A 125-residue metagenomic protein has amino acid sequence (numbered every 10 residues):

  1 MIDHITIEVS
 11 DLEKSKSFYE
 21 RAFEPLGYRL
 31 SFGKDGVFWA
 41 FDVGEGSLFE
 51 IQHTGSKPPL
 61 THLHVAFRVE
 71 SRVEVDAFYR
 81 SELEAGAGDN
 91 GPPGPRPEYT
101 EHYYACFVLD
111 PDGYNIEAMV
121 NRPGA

Functional and structural regions predicted by a protein language model:
M1-K16, V65, R122-A125: N-terminal beta-strand motif that seeds the catalytic metal site of vicinal oxygen chelate
I7-L48: Core segments of cupin and vicinal oxygen chelate
V9-E13, F67-P111: Vicinal oxygen chelate
V37-W39, L63, H102-C106: Short beta-strand micro-motifs in enzyme catalytic cores
A40-Y79, E84: Long, continuous compositionally biased terminal/linker segments
T100-E101, F107, A118-A125: Short beta->alpha transition motifs characteristic of CBS
